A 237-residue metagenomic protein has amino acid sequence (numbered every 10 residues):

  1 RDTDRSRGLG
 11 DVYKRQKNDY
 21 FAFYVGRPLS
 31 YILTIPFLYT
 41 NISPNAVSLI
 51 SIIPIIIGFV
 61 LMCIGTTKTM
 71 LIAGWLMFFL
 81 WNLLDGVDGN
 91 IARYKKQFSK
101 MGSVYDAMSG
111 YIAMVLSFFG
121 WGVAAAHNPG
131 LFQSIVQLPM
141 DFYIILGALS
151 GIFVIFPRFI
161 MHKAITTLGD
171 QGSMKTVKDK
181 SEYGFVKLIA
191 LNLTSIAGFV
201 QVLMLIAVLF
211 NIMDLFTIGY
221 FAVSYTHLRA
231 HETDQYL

Functional and structural regions predicted by a protein language model:
D2-Y13, H227-A230, D234-L237: Single conserved hydrophobic/aromatic residue that forms the stacking wall/gate of nucleotide- or nucleobase-binding
N18-I35, A92-R93, Q97, T166-F185: Cytosolic, membrane-interface loops and tails of multi-pass inner-membrane proteins
P36, I56-V60, L205-I206: Alpha-helical transmembrane segments of multipass membrane proteins
P44-M101, F118: Membrane-embedded alpha-helical segments that form the functional core of polytopic membrane enzymes, especially those
I50-I57, A73-L76, L80, I112 (+3 more regions): Lipid-exposed faces of alpha-helical membrane segments in multi-pass integral membrane proteins
I52-I55, G110-F118, N192-L205: Core segments of transmembrane alpha-helices that mediate helix-helix packing or line hydrophobic substrate/ligand
L61-I72, W121-L146, L209-F216: Helix-coil boundary and interhelical linker segments in multi-pass alpha-helical membrane proteins
L83, G151-T167, Y225-E232: Transmembrane alpha-helical segments that form the membrane-embedded catalytic/substrate-channel core of multi-pass
